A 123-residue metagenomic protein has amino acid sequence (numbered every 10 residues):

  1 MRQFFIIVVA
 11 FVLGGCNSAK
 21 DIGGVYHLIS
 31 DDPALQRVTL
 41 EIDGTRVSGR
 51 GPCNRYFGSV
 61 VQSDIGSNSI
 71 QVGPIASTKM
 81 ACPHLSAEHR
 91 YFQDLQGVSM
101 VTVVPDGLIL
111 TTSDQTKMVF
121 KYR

Functional and structural regions predicted by a protein language model:
M1-C16: Sec-dependent bacterial lipoprotein signal peptides
G15-R123: Lipid interaction determinants
